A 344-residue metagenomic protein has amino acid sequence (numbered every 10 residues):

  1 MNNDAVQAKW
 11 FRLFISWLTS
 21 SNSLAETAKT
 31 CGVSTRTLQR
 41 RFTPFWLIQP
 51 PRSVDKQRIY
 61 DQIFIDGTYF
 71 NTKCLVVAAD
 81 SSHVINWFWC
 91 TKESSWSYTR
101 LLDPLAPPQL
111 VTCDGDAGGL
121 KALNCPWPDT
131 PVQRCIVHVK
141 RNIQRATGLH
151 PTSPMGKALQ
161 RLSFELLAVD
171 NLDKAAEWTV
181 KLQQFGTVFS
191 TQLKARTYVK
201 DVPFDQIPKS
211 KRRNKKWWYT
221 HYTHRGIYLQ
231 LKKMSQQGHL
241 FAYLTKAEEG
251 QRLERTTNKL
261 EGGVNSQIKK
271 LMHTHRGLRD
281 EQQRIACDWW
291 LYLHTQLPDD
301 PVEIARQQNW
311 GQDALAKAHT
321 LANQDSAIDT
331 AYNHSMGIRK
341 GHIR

Functional and structural regions predicted by a protein language model:
M1-S16: Basic, short loop/linker segments at the boundary and entry of helix-turn-helix/winged-helix-like folds
S20: Flexible coil/turn residues that form the inter-helical turn or adjacent wing/linker of helix-turn-helix
L24-E26, T30-D129: RNase H-like nuclease fold core
Y69, A117, R141, V264-N265: Short hydrophobic/aromatic residue motifs in ordered secondary structure
C74, A122, A146, K269-K270: Short, function-defining helix-loop hinge/capping sites that tune catalysis or transport
C113, L120, R161-R344: Acidic/histidine-rich catalytic cores and adjacent linkers of DNA breakage/strand-transfer/modification proteins
D114-F164: Conserved beta-strand -> loop -> alpha-helix junction used to position metal-binding or nucleic-acid-contacting
